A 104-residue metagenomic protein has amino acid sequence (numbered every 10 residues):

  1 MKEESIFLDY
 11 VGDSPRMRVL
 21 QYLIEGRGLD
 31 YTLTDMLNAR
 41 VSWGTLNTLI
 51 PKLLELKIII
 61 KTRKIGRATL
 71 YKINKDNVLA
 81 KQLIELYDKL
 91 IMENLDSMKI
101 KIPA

Functional and structural regions predicted by a protein language model:
M1-E4: Long, low-complexity, charged/polar intrinsically disordered regions in eukaryotic proteins
I6-R16, T62-L86: Short, cationic-aromatic polyanion-contact patches
P15-V41, T69-I73: N-terminal helix-turn-helix DNA-binding core of bacterial DNA-binding proteins
Y22, R27, K52-L53, I100-A104: N-terminal secretory signal sequences
L33, L46, R63-K64: Residue-level detector of family-conserved "landmark" positions at structurally sensitive sites
V41-E55: Short amphipathic alpha-helical interaction segments
L54-K64: A short, conserved structural fragment
V78-A104: Amphipathic alpha-helical dimerization/coiled-coil segments that flank or bridge DNA-binding/regulatory modules
